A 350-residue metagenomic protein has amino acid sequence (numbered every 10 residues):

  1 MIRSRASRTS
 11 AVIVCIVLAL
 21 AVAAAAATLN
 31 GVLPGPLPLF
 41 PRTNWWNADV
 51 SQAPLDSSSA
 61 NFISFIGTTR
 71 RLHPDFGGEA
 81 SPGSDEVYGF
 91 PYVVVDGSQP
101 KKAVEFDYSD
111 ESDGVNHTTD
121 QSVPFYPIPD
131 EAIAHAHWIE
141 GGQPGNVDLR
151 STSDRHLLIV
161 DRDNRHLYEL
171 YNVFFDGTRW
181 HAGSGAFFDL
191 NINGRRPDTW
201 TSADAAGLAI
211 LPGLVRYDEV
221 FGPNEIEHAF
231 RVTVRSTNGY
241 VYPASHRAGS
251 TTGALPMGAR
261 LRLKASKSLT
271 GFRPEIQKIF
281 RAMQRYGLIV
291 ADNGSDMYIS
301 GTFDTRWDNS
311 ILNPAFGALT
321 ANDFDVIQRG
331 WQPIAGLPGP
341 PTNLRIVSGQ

Functional and structural regions predicted by a protein language model:
M1-A6: N-terminal secretory signal peptides that target proteins for export/translocation
R8-I13, Q350: Intrinsically disordered, low-complexity segments enriched in polar/charged small residues
V12-A21: Bacterial N-terminal signal peptides
A23, F40, P338-P340: Low-complexity, intrinsically disordered regions enriched in charged/polar residues
A23-A25, G349: Intrinsic disorder/low-complexity segments in short proteins, especially the signal peptide and propeptide regions
A27-A335: Short, surface-exposed polybasic-aromatic patches that bind anionic ligands, especially phosphate groups
G336-Q350: Pro/Thr/Ser/Gly-rich low-complexity, intrinsically disordered linker/stalk tracts
